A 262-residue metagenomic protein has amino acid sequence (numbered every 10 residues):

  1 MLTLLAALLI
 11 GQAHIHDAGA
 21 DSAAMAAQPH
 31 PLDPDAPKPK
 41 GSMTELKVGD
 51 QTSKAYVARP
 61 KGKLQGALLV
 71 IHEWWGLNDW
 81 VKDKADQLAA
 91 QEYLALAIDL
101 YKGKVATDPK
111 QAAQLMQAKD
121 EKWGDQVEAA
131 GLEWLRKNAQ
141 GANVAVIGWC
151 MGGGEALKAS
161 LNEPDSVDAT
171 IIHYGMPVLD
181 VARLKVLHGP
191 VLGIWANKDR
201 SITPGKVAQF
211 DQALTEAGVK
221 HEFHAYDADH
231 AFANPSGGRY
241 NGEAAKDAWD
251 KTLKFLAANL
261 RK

Functional and structural regions predicted by a protein language model:
G19-K38, M43-K137, F232-S236: Serine-hydrolase catalytic machinery in alpha/beta-hydrolase-like enzymes
K84, T203-A213: Short alpha-helix in the alpha/beta-hydrolase fold that links the catalytic acid
N138-W149: Alpha/beta-hydrolase fold nucleophile elbow
G148-G152, A156: Gly/Ala-rich beta-loop-alpha elbow adjacent to hydrolase catalytic centers
S166-M176: A conserved short beta-strand
G193-W195: Short beta-strand/loop motif that positions the catalytic acidic residue of the alpha/beta-hydrolase fold
K198-I202: Acidic catalytic loop of the alpha/beta-hydrolase fold
T215-K262: C-terminal catalytic histidine-bearing segment of alpha/beta-hydrolase fold enzymes
